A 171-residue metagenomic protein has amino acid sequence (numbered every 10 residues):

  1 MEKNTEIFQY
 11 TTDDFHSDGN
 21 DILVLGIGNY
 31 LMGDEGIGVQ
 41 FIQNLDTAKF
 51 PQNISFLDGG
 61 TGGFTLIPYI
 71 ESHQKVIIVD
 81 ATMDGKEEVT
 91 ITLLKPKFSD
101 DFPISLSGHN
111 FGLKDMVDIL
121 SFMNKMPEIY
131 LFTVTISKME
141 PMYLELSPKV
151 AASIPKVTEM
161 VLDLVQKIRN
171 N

Functional and structural regions predicted by a protein language model:
M1-D21, Q166-N171: SAM-dependent methyltransferases
T11-D14, I67, I119-S121: A generic local secondary-structure boundary/capping motif
F15-L25, G33, Q40-K97: Nucleotide and nucleotide-moiety/phosphate-recognizing core
G33-D34, M142: Secondary-structure boundary/capping motif
G36, Q40, T61, F111-K114 (+2 more regions): Conserved active-site and cofactor/substrate-binding residues in soluble primary-metabolism enzymes
I78, T82-I129: Helix-loop-strand module that forms the ligand-binding subsite of alpha/beta enzymes
D115-N171: Phosphate-binding/catalytic loops
